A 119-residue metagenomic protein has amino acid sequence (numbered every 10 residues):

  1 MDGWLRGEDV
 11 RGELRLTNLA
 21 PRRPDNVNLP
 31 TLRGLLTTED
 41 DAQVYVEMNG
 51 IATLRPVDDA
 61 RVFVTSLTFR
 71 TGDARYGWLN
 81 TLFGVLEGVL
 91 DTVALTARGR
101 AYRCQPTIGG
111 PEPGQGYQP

Functional and structural regions predicted by a protein language model:
M1-P119: Beta-strand-enriched cores of mature, soluble protein domains
